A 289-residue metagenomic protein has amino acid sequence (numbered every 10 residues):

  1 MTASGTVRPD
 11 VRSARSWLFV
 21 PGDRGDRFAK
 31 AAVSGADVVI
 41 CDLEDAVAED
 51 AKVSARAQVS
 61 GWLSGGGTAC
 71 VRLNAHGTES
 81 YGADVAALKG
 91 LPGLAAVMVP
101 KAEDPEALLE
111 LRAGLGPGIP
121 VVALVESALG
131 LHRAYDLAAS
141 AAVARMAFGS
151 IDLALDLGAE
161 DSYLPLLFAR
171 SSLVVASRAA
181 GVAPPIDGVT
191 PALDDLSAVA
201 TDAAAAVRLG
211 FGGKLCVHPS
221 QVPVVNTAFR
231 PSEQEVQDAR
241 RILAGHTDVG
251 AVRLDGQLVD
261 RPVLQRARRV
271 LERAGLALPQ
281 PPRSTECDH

Functional and structural regions predicted by a protein language model:
M1-H289: Expand to "…catalyze enediolate/carbanion chemistry for C-C bond making/breaking, isomerization, decarboxylation
